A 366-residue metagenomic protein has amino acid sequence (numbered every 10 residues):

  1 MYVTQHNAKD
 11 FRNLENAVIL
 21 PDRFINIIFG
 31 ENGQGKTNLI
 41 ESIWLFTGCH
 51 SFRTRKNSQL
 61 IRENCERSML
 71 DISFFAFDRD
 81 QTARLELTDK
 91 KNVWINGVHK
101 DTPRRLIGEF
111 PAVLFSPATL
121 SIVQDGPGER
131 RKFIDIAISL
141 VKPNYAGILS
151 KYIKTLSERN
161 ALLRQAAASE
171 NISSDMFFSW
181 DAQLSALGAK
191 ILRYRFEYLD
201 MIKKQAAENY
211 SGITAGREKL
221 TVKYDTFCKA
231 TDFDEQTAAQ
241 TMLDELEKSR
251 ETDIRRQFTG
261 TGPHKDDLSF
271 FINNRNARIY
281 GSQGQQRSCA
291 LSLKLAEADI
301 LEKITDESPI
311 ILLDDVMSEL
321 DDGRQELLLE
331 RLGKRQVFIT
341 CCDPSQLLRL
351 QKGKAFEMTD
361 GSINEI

Functional and structural regions predicted by a protein language model:
M1-E31, N171-I310, E319-G323, L327-E330 (+3 more regions): Conserved NTPase motor "head" modules and their coupling/switch loops across ABC/AAA+ ATPases, GTPases, and GHKL ATPases
K36: Conserved lysine of the Walker
W44: Helix-to-loop junction immediately C-terminal to a conserved catalytic motif
T47-E129, F133, I138-Y145, K203 (+3 more regions): Nucleotide-state sensing region of NTPase/ATPase domains
S121-A215: An accessory alpha-helical subdomain
I136, S345-M358: Short regulatory helix/loop adjacent to the ATP-binding pocket of P-loop NTPases
D314-V316: Walker B catalytic acidic pair
